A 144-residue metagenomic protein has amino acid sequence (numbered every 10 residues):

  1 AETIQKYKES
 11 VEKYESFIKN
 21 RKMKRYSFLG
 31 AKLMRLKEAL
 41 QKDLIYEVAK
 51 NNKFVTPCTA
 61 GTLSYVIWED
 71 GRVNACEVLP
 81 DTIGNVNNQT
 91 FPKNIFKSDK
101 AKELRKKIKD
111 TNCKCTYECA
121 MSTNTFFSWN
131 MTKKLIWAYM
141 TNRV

Functional and structural regions predicted by a protein language model:
A1-A60, S64-N74, V78-G84, F127-S128: Radical SAM enzyme [4Fe-4S]-AdoMet core and its adjacent flexible, acidic and glycine-rich loops/tails across
N52-V55, R72-V144: Flexible mid-to-C-terminal extensions adjoining Fe-S/redox cofactors in radical SAM and related proteins
